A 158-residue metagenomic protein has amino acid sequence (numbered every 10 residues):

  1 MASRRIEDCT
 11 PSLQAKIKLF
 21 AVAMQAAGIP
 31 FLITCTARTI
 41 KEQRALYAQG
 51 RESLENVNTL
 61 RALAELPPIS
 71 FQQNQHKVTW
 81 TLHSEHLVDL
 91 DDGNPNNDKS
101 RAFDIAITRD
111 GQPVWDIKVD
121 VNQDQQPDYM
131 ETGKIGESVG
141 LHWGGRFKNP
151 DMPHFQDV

Functional and structural regions predicted by a protein language model:
M1-V158: Cell-envelope/glycan interface and biosynthesis
